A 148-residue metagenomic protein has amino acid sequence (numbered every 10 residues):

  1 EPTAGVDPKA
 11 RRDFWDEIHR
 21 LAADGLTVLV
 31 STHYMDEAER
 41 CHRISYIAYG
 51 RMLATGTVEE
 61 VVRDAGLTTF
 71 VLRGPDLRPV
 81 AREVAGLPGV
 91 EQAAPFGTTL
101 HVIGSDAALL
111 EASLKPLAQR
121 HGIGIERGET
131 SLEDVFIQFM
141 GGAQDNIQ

Functional and structural regions predicted by a protein language model:
E1-P2, I18: Walker B catalytic motif
G5-V6, L21: Short coil-to-helix N-cap segments within the nucleotide-binding domains
D7, E37, E133: Acidic active-site catalytic centers that drive phospho-/nucleotidyl reactions and related ester hydrolyses
P8-R12, H33: Helix N-cap at the start of a conserved alpha-helix in ABC-type nucleotide-binding domains
D16-S105, E126: ABC transporter nucleotide-binding domain
I103-Q148: C-terminal coupling/interaction segments
